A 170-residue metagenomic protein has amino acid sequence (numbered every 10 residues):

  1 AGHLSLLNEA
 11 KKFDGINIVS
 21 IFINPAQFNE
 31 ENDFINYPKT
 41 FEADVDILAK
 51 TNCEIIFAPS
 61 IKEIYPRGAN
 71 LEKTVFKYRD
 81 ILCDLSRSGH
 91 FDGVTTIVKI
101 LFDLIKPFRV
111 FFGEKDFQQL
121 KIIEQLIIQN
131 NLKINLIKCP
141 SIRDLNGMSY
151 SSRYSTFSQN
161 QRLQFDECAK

Functional and structural regions predicted by a protein language model:
A1-K170: Nucleotidyltransferase catalytic core that binds NTPs
